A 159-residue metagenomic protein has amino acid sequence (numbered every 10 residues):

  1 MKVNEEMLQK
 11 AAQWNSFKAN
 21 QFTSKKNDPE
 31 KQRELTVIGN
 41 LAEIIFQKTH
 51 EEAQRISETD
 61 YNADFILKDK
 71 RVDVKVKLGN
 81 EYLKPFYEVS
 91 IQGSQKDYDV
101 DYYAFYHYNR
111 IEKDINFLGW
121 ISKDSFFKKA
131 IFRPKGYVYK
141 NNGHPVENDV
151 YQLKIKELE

Functional and structural regions predicted by a protein language model:
M1-K68, K75-E159: Nucleic-acid endonuclease domains
